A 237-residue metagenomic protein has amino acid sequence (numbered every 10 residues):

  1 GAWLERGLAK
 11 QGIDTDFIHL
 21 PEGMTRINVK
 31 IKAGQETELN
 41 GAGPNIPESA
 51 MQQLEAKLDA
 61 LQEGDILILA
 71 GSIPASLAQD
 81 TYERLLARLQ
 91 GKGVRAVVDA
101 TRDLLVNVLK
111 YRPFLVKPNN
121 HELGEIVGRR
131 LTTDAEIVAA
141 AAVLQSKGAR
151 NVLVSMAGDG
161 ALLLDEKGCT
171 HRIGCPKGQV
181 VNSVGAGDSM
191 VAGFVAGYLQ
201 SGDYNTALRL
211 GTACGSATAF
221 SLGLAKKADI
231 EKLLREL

Functional and structural regions predicted by a protein language model:
G1-D65, L234-L237: Conserved N-terminal subdomain of the carbohydrate kinase-like
A2-G12, Y82-G93, H171-R172: Short, electropositive alpha-helical surface patch
G12-I18, F114-G124, H171-G174: Short hydrophobic/aromatic-enriched beta-strand-loop microsegments
R26, E48-S49, E125-L131, V180-V184: Short, charged, surface-exposed secondary-structure boundary motifs
K30-K32, N40, I68-A70, D99 (+1 more regions): Short beta-strand segments
T37-N40, L123-V127, K226: A short acidic, helix-capping loop that chelates divalent metal ions and anchors anionic groups
I66-I137: Conserved beta-alpha-beta core of the PfkB/ribokinase-like small-molecule kinase fold
R88, V106, D134-L237: Conserved phosphate-binding/catalytic region of the ribokinase-like
